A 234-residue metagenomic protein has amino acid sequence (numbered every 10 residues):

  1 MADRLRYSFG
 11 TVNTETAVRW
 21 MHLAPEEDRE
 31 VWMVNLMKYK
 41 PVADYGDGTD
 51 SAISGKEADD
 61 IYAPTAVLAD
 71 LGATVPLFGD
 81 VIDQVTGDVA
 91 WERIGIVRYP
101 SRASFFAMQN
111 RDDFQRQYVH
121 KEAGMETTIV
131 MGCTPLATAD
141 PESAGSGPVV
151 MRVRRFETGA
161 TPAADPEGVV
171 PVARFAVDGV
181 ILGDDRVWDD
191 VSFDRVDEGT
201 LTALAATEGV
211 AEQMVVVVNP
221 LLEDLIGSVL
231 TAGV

Functional and structural regions predicted by a protein language model:
M1-I94, P100-A107, G124-V234: Short S/T/G/P-rich N-terminal loop/turn motif that feeds into the first structured element of a domain
N110-R111: Short coil/turn segments at secondary-structure boundaries
Q115: A short alpha->loop->secondary-structure connector
Y118-E122: Flexible, disordered linker segments and immediate boundary regions flanking tandem C2H2 zinc-finger modules
